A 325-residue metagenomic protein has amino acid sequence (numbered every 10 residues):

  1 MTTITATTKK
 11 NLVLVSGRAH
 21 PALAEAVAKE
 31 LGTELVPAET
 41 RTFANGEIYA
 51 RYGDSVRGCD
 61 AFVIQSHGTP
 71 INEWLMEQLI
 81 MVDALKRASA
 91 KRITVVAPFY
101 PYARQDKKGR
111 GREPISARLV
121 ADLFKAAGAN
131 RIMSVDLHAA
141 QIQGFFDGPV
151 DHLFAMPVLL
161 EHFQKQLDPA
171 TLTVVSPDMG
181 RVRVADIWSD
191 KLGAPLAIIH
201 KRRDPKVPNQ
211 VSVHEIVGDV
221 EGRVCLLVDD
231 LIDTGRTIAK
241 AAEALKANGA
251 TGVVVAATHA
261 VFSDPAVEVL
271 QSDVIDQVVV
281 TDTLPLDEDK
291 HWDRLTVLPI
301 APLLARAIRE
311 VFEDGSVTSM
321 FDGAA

Functional and structural regions predicted by a protein language model:
M1-A325: PRPP-associated nucleotide enzymes
